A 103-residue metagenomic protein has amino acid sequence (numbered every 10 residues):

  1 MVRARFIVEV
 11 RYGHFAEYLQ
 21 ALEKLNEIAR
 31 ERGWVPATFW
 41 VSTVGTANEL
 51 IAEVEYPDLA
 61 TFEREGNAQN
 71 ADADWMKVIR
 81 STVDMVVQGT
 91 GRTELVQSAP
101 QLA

Functional and structural regions predicted by a protein language model:
V2-E9: Active-site-flanking beta-strand signature of metal-NTP-handling nucleotidyl enzymes and homologous cyclase-like
I7, E94-A103: A compositional/biophysical signature of low hydrophobicity enriched in polar/charged and small residues
E9, E53-E55: Short hydrophobic/aromatic beta-strand micro-patches that form the beta-sheet surface supporting nucleotide- or nucleic
E9-Q20: Short, surface-exposed ligand-recognition loops at beta-strand->loop->(often short) alpha-helix junctions that present
H14-A16, A60-F62, Q101: Residue-level signal for secondary-structure boundary sites
Q20-T38, E55-T93: An amphipathic, aromatic/His-enriched active-site/gating alpha helix that lines ligand/cofactor pockets
F39-T43: Short beta-strand
G45-N48: Short acidic/glycine-enriched loop/turn segments that link adjacent beta-strands
